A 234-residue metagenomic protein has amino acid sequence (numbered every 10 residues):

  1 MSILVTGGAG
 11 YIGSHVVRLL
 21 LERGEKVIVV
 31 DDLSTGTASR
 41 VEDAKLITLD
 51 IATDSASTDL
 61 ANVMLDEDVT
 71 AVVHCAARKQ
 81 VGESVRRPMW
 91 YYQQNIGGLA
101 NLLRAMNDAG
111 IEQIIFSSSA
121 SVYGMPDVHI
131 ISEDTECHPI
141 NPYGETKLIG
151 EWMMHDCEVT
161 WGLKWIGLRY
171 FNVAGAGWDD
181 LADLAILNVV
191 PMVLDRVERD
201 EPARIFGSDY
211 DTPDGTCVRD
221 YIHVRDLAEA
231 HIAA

Functional and structural regions predicted by a protein language model:
M1-V173: N-terminal Rossmann-like NAD(P)+-binding domain of SDR-like oxidoreductases, especially those catalyzing
R18, A77, E83, R199-E201 (+2 more regions): Intrinsic structural disorder/low-complexity segments
I47-D50, M192, A234: Solvent-exposed, amphipathic alpha-helical segments
H155-I232: NAD(P)-dependent short-chain dehydrogenase/reductase
